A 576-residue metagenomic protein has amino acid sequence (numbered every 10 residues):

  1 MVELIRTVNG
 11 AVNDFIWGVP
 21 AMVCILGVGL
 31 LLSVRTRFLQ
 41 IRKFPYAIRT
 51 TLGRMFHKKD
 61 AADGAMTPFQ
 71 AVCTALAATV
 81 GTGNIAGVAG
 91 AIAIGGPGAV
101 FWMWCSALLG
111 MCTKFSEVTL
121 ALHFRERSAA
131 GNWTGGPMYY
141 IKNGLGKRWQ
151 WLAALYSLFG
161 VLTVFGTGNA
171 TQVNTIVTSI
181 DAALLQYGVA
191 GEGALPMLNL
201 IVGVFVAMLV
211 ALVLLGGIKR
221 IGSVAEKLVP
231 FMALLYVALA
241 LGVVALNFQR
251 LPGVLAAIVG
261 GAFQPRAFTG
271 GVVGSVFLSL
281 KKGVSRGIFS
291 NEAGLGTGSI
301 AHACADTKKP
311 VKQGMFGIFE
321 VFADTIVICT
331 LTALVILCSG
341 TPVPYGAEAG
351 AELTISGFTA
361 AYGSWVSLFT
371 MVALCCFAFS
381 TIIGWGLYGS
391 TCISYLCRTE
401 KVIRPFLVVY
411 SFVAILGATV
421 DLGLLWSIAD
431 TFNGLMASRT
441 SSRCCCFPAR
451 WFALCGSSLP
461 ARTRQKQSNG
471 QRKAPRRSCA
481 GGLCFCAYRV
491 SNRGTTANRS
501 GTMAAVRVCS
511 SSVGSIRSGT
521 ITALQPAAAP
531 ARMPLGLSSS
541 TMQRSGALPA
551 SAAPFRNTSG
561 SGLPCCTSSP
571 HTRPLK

Functional and structural regions predicted by a protein language model:
M1-T82, I92-A99, G110, A245 (+3 more regions): N-terminal alpha-helical transmembrane segments of multi-pass membrane transport and channel/translocase proteins
L4-I5, R35-Q40, G83-V88, G166-I176 (+6 more regions): Transmembrane helix-loop junctions in multi-pass membrane proteins
C24-L31, T36-I48, V173-I180, L198-N247 (+4 more regions): Membrane-interface loop-to-helix entry segments
L32-S33, S106-G131, M138, K142-N174 (+2 more regions): Helix-loop-helix module between adjacent transmembrane segments
F38-M66, G90-V100, W104, C112-K147 (+4 more regions): Flexible loop linkers connecting adjacent transmembrane helices in multi-pass alpha-helical membrane transporters
K59-I94, L120-G144, L155-V161, V273-F322: Alpha-helical membrane segments and immediately flanking helix-loop junctions that form or couple to the substrate/ion
F115-R125, A129, L241-A257, P265-G271 (+2 more regions): Extracellular/periplasmic helix-exit of transmembrane alpha-helices
R489-T522, A527-R532, S538-S545, P549-K576: Low-acidity, Ser/Thr- and Arg-rich intrinsically disordered low-complexity segments
